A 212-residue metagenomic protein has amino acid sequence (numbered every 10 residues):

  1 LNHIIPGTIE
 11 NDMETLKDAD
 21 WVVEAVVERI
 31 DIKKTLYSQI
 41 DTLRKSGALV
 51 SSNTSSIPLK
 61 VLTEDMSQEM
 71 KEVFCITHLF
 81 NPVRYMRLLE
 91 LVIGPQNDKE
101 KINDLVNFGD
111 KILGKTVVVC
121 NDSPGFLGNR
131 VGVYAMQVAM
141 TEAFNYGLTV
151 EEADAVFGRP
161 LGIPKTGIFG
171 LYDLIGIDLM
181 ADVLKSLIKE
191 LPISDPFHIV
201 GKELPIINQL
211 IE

Functional and structural regions predicted by a protein language model:
L1-E212: N-terminal glycine-rich phosphate-binding loop for ADP-containing cofactors
